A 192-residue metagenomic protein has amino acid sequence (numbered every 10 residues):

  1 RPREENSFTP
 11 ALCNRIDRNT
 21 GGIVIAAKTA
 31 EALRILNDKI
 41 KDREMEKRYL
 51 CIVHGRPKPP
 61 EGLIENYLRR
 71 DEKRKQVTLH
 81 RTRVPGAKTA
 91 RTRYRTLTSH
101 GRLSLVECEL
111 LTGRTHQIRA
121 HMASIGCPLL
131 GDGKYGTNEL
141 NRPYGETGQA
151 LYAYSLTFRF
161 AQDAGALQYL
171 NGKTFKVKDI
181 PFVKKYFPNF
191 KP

Functional and structural regions predicted by a protein language model:
R1-R74, P85-K88, S99, K176-K191: RNA pseudouridine synthases
I25, C51, Y94, I118 (+1 more regions): Residue-level signal for inorganic ion chemistry
L36, T115-M122: Short beta-strand segments enriched for Tyr within beta-sheet-rich domains, predominantly fibronectin type III
M45-Y49, P60, I64-N66, A90-T92 (+4 more regions): A generic structural signal for short beta-strands and their flanking turns/coil linkers
V53, R93-T96, L129: Conserved hydrophobic positions within beta-strands
H54, C108-L111: A structural micro-motif recognizing beta-strand termini and the immediately following turn/loop segments
T78-R95: Extended, charge-rich low-complexity interaction segments
V84-K88, G101, L111, H121-P192: Pseudouridine synthases involved in rRNA/tRNA modification
